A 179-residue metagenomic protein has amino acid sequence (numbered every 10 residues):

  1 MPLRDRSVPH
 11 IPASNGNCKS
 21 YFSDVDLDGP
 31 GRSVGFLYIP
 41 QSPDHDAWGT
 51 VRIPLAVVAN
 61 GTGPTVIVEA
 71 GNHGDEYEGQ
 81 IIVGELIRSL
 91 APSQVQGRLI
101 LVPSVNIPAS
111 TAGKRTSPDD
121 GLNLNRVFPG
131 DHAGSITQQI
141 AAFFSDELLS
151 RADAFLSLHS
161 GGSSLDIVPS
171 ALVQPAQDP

Functional and structural regions predicted by a protein language model:
M1-P179: Structured catalytic-domain cores with a bias toward divalent-metal coordination
